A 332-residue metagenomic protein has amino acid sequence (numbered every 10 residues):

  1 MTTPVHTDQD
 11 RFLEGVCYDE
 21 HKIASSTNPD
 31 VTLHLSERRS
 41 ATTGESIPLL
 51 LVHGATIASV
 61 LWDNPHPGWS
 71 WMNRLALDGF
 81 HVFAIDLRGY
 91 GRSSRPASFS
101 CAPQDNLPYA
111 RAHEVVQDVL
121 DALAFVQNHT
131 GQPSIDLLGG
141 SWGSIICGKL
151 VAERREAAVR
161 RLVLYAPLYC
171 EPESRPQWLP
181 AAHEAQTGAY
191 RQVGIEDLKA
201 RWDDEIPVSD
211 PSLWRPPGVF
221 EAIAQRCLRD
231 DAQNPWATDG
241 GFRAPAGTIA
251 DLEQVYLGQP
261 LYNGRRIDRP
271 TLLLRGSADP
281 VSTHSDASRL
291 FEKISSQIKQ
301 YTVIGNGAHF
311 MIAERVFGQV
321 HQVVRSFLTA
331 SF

Functional and structural regions predicted by a protein language model:
P4-T43: N-terminal cap/lid segment of alpha/beta-hydrolase-fold proteins
T42-A84: Short, surface-exposed "cap/lid" segments of acyl-processing enzymes
H113-S134: Conserved acidic catalytic loop of the alpha/beta-hydrolase fold
P133-L138, W142-E173: Conserved hydrolase catalytic core segment
Q177-L272: Alpha/beta-hydrolase
L272-A278: Conserved strand-to-loop "acid loop" that flanks and positions the catalytic carboxylate
P280-D286: Conserved alpha/beta-hydrolase "acid-adjacent" motif
G307-Q319: Catalytic histidine-centered segment of alpha/beta-hydrolase-like enzymes
